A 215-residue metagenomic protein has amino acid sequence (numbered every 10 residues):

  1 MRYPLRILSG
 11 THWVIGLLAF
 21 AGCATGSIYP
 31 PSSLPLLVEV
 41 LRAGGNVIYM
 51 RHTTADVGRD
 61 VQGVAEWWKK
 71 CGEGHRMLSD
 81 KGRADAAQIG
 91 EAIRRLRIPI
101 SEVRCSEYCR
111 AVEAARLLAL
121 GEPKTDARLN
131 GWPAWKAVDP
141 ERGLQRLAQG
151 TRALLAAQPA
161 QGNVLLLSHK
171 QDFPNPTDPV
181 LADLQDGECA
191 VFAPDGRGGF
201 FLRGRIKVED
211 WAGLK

Functional and structural regions predicted by a protein language model:
M1-W13: Bacterial N-terminal signal peptides that target proteins for export
H12-I15, A114: Hydrophobic/aromatic ligand-binding patch that stacks against planar heteroaromatic rings of cofactors or nucleotides
A21-G22: C-terminal motif of bacterial Sec signal peptides marking the signal peptidase cleavage site
G26-K136, E141, V180-K215: Active-site-proximal alpha-helix that buttresses catalytic centers in soluble enzyme cores
G45-V47, A160-S168: Generic beta-sheet signal
M50-A55, L166-F173: Histidine-centered catalytic micro-motifs
R146-Q158: A short, acidic, amphipathic alpha-helical segment used as a generic capping/interface helix at domain edges
A156-Q161, G196-G198: A short, structured loop/turn motif at beta-sheet edges
